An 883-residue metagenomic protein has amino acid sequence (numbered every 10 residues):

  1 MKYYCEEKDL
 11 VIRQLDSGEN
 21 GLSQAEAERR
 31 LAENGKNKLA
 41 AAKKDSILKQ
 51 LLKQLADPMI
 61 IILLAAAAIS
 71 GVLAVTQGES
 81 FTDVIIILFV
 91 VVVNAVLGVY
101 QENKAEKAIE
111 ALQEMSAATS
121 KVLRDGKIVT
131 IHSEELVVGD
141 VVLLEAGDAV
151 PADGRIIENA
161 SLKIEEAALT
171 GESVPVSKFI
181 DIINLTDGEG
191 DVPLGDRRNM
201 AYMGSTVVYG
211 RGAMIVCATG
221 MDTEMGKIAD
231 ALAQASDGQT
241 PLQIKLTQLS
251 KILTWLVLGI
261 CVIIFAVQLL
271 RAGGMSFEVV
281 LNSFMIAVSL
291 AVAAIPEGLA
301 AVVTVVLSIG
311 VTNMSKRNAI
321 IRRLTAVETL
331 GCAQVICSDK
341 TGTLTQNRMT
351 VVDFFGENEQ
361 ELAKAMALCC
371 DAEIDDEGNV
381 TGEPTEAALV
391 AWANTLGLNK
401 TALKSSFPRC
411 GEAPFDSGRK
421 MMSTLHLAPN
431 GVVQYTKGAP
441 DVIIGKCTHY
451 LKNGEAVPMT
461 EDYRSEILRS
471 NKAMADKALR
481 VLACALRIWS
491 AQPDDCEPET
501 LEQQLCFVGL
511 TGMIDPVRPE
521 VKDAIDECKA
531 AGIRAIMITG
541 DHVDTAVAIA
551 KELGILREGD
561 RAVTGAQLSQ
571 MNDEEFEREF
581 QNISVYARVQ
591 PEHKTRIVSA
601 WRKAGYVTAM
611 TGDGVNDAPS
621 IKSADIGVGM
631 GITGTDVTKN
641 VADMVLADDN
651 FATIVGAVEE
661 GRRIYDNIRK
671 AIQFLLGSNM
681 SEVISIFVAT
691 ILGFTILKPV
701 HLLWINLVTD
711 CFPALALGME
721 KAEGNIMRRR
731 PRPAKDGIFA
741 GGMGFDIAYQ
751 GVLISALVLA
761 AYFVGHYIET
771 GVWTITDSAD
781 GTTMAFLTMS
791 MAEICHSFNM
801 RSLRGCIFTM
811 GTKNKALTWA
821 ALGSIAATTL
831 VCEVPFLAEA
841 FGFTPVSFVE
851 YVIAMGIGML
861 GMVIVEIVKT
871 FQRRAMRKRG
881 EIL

Functional and structural regions predicted by a protein language model:
M1-P731, D736-F739, V752, Y767 (+3 more regions): Conserved cytosolic headpiece of P-type ATPases
I264, S755-F763: Transmembrane alpha-helix/helix-exit interface in multi-pass inner-membrane proteins
S681-E682, D746-V758: Core segments of transmembrane alpha-helices that mediate helix-helix packing or line hydrophobic substrate/ligand
T709, T782-S797: Generic alpha-helical transmembrane segments
A761-V764, I768, S790: C-terminal substrate-binding/catalytic lobe of Rossmann-fold NAD(P)-dependent dehydrogenases
D777: A glycine- and small/hydrophobic-rich beta-loop-beta segment that serves as a flexible "lid/hinge" or phosphate-binding
M800: A C-terminal functional module that forms or caps the active site or interfaces directly with catalytic machinery
